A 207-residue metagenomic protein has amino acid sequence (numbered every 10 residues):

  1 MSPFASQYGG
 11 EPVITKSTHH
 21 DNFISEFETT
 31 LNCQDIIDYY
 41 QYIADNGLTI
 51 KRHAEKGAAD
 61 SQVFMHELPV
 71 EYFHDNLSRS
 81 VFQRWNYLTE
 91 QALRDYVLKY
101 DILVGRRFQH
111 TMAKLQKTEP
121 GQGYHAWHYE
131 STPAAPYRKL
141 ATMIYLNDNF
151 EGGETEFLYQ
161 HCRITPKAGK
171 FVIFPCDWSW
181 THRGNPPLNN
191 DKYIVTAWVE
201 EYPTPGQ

Functional and structural regions predicted by a protein language model:
M1-F171, S179-Q207: Fe(II)/2-oxoglutarate oxygenase catalytic core
